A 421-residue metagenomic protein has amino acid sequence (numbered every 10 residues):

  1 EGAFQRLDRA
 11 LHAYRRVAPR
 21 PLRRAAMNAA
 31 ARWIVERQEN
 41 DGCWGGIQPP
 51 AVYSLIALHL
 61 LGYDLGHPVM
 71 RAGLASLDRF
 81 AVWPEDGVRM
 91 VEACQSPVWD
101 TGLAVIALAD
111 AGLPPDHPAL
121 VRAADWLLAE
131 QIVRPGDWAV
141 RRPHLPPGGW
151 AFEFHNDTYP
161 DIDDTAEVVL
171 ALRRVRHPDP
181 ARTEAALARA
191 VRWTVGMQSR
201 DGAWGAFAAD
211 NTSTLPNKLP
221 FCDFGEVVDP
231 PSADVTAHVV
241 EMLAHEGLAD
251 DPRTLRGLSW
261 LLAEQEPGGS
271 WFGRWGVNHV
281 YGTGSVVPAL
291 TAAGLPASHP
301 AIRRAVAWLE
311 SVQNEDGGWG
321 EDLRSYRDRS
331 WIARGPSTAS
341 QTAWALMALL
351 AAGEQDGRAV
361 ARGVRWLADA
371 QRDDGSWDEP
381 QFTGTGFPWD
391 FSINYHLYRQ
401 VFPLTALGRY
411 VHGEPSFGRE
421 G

Functional and structural regions predicted by a protein language model:
E1-G421: Preference for long, amphipathic alpha-helical scaffolds in soluble/luminal domains and all-alpha bundles
